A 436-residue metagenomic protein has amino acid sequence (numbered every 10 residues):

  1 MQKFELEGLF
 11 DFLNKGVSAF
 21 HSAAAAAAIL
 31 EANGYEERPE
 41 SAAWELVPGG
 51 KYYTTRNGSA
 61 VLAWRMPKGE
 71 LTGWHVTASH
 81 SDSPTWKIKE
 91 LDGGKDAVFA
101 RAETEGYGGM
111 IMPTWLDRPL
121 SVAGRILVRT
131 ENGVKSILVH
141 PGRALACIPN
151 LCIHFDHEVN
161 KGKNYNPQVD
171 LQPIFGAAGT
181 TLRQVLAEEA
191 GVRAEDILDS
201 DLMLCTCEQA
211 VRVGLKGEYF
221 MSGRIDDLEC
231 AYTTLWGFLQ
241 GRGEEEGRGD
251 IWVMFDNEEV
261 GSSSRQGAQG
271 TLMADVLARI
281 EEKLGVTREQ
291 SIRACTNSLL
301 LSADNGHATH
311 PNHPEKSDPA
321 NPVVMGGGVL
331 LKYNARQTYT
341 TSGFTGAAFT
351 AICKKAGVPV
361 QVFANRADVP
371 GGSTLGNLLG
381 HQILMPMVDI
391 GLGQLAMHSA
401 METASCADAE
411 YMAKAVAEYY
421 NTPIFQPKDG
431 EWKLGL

Functional and structural regions predicted by a protein language model:
M1-L436: N-terminal hydrophobic/helix-forming segments and targeting peptides
